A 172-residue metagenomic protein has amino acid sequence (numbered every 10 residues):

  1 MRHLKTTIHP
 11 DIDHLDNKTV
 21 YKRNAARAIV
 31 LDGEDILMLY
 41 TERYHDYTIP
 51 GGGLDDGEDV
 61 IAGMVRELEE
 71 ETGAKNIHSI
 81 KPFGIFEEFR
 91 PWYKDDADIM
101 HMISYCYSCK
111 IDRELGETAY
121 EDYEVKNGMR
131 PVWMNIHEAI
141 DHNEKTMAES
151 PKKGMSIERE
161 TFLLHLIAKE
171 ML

Functional and structural regions predicted by a protein language model:
M1-R27: Acidic, metal-coordinating catalytic segment for phosphate/diphosphate chemistry, firing primarily on the Nudix
V20-K22, D96-I103, Y123-G128: A generic structural micro-feature
D32: A cytosolic small-molecule/anion-sensing beta-strand core signal
D35-A74: Conserved Nudix-box catalytic region and its N-terminal flanking loop in Nudix hydrolases and closely related
K75-I85: A short coil-to-beta-strand element that immediately follows conserved catalytic motifs
F89-T118, V132: Active-site-adjacent beta-strand/loop module that shapes the phosphate/pyrophosphate-binding cleft
G116-L172: Nudix hydrolase/Nudix homology domain
